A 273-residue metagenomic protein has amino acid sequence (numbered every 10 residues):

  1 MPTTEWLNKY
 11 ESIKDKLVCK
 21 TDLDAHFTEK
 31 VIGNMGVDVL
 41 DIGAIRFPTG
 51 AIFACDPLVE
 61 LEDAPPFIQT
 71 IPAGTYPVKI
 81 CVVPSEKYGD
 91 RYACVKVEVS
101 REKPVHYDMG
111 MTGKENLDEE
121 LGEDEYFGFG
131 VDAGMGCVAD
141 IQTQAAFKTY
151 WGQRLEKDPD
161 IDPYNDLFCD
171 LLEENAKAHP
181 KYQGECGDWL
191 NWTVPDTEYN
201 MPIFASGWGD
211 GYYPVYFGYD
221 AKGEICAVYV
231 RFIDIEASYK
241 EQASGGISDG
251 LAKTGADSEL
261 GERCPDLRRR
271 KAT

Functional and structural regions predicted by a protein language model:
M1-W208, Y212-T273: N-terminal domain-onset segments
